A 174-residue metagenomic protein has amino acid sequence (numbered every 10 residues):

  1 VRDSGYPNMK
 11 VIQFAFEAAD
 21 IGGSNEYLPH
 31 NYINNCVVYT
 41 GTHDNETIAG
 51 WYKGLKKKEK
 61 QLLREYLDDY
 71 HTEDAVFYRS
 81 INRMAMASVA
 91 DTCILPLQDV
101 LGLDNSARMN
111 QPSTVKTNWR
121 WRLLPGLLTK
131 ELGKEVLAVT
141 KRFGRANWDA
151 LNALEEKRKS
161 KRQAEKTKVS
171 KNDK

Functional and structural regions predicted by a protein language model:
V1-K174: Catalytic cores of glycan-processing enzymes that make or break glycosidic bonds
